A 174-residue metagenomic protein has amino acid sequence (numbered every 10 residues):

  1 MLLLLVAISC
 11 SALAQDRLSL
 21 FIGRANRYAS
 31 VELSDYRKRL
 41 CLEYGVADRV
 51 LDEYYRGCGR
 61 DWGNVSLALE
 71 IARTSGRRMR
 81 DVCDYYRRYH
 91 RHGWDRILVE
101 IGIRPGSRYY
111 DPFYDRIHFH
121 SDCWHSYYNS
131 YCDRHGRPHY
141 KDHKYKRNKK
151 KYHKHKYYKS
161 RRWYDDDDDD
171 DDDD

Functional and structural regions predicted by a protein language model:
M1-L3: Sec-dependent signal peptide recognition, specifically the positively charged N-region followed immediately by
A14-D174: Glycine- and aromatic-enriched low-complexity segments, predominantly in secreted/extracellular proteins and matrices
